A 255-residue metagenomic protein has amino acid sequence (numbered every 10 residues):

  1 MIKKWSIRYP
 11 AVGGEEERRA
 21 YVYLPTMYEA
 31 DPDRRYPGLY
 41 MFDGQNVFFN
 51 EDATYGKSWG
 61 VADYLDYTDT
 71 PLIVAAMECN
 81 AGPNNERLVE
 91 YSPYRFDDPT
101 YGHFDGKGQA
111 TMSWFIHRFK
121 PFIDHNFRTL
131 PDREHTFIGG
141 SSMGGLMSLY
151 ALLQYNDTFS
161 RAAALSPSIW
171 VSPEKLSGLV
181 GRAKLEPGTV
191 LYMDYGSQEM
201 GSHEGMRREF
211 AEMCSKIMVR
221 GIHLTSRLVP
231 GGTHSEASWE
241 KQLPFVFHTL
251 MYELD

Functional and structural regions predicted by a protein language model:
M1-D255: Non-catalytic cap/lid and distal C-terminal segments of serine-dependent acyl enzymes
